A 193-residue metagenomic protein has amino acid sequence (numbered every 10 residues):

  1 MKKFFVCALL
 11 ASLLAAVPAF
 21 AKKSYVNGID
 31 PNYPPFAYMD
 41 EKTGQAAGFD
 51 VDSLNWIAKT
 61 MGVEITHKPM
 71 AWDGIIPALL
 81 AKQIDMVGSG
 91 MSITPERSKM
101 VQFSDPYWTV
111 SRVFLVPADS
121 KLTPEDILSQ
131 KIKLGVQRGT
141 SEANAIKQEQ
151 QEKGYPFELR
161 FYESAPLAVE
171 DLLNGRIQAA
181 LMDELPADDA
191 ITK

Functional and structural regions predicted by a protein language model:
V17-A21: Sec/Tat signal peptide C-region and signal peptidase I cleavage site
K22-M91, K99: Extracytoplasmic small-molecule ligand-binding "clamshell" domains of the periplasmic binding protein/Venus flytrap
D30, V101-F114, L128-S129: Short Pro/Gly-enriched coil loops immediately N-terminal to beta-strands
M39-E41, L54-G62, E142-F161, I191-K193: Ligand-binding cleft/hinge of the Venus flytrap
V51, T66-P77, L122, L159-N174: Short helix-initiation/N-cap motifs at beta->coil->alpha
V63-E64, A81-S89, K131-K133, S164 (+1 more regions): Alpha-to-beta junction loops
D73-P77, G90-M100, A145-Q148, L173 (+1 more regions): A ligand-binding cleft/hinge motif common to bilobed small-molecule-binding domains
V116-L134: Flexible hinge/capping segments at coil-to-helix
